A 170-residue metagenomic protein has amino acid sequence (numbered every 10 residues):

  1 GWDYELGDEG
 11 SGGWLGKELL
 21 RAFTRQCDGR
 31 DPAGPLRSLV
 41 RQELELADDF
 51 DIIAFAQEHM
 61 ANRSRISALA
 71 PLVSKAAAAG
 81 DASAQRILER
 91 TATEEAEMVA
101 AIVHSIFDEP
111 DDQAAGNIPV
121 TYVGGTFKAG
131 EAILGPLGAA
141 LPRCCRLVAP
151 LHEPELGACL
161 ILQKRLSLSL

Functional and structural regions predicted by a protein language model:
G1-Q26, R30: Glycine-rich phosphate-binding loop of actin/hexokinase-like ATP-binding domains
L20-L170: ATP-binding/phosphotransfer module of carbohydrate and carboxylate kinases, centering on a glycine-rich
